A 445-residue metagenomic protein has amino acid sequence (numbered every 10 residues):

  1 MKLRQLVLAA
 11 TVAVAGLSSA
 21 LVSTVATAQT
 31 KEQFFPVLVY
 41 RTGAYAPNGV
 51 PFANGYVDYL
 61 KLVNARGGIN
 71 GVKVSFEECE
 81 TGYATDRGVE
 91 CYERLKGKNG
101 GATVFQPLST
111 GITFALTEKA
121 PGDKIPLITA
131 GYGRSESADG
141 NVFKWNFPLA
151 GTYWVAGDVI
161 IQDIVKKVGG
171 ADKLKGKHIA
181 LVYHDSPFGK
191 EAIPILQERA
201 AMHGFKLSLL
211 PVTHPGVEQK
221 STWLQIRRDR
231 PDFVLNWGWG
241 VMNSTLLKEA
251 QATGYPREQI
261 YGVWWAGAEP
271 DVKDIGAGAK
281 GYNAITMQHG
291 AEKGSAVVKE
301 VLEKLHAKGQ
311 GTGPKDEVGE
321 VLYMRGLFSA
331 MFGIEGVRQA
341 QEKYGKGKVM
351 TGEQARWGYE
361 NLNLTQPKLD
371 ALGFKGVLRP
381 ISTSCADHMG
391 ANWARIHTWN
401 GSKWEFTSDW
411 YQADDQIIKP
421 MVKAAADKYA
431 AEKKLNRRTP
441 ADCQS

Functional and structural regions predicted by a protein language model:
A15-V25: C-terminal segment of classical bacterial N-terminal signal peptides
E32-F34, P47-N54, R66-G140, L149 (+3 more regions): Beta-alpha junction/loop-to-helix N-cap segments that form part of ligand/metal-binding clefts
N54-F76, G169-D172, A201-G204: Signal peptide-proximal N-terminal region of secreted/periplasmic/extracellular or secretory-lumen proteins
T81, L127-T129, G133-A138, P215 (+2 more regions): Venus flytrap/periplasmic-binding-protein-like
D86-E90, S135-E136, K144-G254, E292-K299: Extracellular/periplasmic Venus flytrap/periplasmic-binding protein
L95-L108, P126-A130, H178-Y183, L209 (+4 more regions): Periplasmic-binding protein-like
A250-A330, Y411, A425: Extracellular/periplasmic periplasmic-binding protein-like sensory domains
Q310-Y323, I334-D409: Segments of small-molecule ligand-sensing domains
